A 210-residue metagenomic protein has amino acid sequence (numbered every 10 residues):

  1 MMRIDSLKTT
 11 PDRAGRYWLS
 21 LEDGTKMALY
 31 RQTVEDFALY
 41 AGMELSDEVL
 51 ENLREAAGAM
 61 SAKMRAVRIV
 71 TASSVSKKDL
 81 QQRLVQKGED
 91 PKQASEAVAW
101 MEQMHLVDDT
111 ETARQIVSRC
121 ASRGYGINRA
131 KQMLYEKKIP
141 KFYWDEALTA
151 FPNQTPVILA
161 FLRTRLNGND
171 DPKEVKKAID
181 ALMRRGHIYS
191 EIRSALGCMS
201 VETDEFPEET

Functional and structural regions predicted by a protein language model:
M1-T210: An alpha-helical, amphipathic repeat domain used for nucleic-acid recognition, typified by the mTERF helical solenoid
